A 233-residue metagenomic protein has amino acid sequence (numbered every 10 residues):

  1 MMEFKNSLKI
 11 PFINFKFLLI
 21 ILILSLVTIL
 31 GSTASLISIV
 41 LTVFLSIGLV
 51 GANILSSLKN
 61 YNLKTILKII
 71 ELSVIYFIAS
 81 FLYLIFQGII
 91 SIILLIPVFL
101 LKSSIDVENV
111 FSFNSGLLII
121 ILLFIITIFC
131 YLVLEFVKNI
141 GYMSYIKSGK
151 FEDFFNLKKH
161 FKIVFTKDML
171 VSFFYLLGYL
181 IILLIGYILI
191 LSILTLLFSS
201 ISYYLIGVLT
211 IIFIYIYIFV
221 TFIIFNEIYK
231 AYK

Functional and structural regions predicted by a protein language model:
M1-V27, L63-I89, F136-Y187, Y229 (+1 more regions): Interfacial aromatic "cap" segments that immediately flank transmembrane helices in multipass membrane proteins
N14, L36, T65-I69, S73 (+7 more regions): Hydrophobic, aromatic-rich alpha-helical transmembrane segments and their membrane-interface anchor motifs
K16-K59, I75-F113, L117-L132: Short, small/hydrophobic-residue-rich motifs at membrane-helix boundaries and re-entrant hairpins of integral membrane
S32-K59, G116-D153, T195-K233: Selective recognition of hydrophobic, aromatic-rich stretches within alpha-helical transmembrane segments of polytopic
H160, L170-F219: Hydrophobic secondary-structure block in the mid-to-C-terminal portion of proteins
